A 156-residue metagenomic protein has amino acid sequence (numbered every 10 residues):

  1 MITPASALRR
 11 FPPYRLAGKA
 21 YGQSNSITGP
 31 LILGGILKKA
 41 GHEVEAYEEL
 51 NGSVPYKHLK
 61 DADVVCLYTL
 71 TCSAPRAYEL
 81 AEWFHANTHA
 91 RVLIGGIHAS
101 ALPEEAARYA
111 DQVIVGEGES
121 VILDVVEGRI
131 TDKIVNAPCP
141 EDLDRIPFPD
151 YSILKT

Functional and structural regions predicted by a protein language model:
M1-T156: Acidic, low-complexity intrinsically disordered segments
